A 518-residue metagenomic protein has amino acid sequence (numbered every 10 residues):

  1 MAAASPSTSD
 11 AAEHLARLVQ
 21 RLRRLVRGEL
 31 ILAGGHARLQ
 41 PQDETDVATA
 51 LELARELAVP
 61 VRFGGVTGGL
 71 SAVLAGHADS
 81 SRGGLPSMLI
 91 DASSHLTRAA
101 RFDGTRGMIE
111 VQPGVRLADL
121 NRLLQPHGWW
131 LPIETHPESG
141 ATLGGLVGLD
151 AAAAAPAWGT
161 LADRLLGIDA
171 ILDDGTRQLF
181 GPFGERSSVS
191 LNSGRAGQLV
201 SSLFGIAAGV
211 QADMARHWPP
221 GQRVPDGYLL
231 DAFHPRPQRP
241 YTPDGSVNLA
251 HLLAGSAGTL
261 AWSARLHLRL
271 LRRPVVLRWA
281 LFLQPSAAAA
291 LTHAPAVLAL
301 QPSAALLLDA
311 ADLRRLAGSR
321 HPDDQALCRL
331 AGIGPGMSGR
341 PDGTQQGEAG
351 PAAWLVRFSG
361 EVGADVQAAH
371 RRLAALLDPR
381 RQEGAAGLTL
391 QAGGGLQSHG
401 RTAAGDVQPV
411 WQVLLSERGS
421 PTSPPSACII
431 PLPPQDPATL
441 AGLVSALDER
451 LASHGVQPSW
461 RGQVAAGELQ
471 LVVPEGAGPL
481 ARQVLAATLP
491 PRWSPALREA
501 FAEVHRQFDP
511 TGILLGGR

Functional and structural regions predicted by a protein language model:
A2-A4, T8-L15, L489, W493-R518: Intrinsic disorder at enzyme termini
L30-A33, L39-P41, P60-V66, I90-A92 (+14 more regions): General beta-strand structural signal in soluble alpha/beta enzymes
L30-R98, F102-D103, E110-P113, W129-I133 (+2 more regions): Glycine-rich N-terminal segment of FAD-binding domains in flavoprotein oxidoreductases, spanning the beta-loop-helix
A50, L120, L447, V484 (+1 more regions): Aromatic/hydrophobic pocket-lining residues that form π-stacking "cages" and hydrophobic walls in ligand
A54, A58-V61, L124, V297 (+4 more regions): A generic structural signal for well-ordered alpha-helical segments
A99-A100, L117-A118, R122-A289, A294 (+1 more regions): FAD-binding subdomain of flavoenzyme oxidoreductases
S246, A250-L497: C-terminal substrate-recognition/cap domain of FAD-linked oxidoreductases
